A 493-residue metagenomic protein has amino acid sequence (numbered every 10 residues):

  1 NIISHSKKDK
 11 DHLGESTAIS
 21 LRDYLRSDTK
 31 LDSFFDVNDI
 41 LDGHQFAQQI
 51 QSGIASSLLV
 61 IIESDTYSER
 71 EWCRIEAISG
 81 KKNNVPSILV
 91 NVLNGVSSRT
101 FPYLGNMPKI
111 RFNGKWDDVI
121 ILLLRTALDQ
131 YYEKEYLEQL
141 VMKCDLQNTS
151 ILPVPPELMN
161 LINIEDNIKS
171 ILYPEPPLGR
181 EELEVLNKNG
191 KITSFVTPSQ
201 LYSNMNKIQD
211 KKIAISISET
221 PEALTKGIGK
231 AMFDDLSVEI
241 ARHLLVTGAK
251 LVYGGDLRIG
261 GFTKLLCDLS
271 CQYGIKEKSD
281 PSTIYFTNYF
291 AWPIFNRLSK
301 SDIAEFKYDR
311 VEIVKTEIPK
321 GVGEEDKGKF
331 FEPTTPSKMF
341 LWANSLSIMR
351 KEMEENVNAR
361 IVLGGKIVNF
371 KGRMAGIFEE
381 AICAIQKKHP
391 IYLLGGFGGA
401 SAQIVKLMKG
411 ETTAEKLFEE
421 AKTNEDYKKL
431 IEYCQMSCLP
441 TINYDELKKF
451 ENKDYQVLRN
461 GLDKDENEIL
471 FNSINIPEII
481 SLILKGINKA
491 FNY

Functional and structural regions predicted by a protein language model:
N1-S27, L93-Q209, K429-Y493: C-terminal interaction surface of TIR/SEFIR-family domains
K8-D9, N38, Q51-S97, K169-L178 (+3 more regions): Conserved beta-strand-loop-alpha-helix hinge of the TIR/SEFIR fold
A18, D42-F46, C73, S237 (+2 more regions): Amphipathic coiled-coil/heptad-repeat helices and related helical stalk/stem segments that mediate oligomerization
S20-Q51, T66-E71, S98, F330-M339: Conserved BB-loop
Q48-Q51, E76-A77, P102-M107, C267-L269 (+2 more regions): Short low-complexity, flexible loop/linker segments enriched in glycine and/or proline with clustered acidic
T66-V96, P155-N163, E182-E184, G261 (+3 more regions): Amphipathic helical hotspot of TIR/SEFIR-family domains
S199-K212, S216-F491: Acidic/glycine-enriched connector segments
